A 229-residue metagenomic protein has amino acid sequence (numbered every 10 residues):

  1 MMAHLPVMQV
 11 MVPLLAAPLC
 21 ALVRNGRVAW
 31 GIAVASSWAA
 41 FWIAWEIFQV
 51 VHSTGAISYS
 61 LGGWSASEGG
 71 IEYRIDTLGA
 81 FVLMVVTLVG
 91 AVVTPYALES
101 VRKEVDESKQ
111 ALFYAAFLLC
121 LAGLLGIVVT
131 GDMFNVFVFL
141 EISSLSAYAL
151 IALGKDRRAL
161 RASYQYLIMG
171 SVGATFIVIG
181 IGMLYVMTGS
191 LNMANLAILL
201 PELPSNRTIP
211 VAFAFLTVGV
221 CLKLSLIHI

Functional and structural regions predicted by a protein language model:
M1-L5, L19-A115, A194-I198: Transmembrane helix-loop-helix hairpins at membrane boundaries of multipass inner-membrane proteins
M2-V12, T77-L88, M133-S146, I209-L222: Structural signature of hydrophobic alpha-helical transmembrane segments
M8-N25, S225: N-terminal signal-anchor/start-transfer transmembrane helix
L15, V93-S100, I142-I151, L184 (+2 more regions): Juxtamembrane interface elements at the cytosolic ends of transmembrane helices in multi-pass membrane proteins
A16, V82, V89, L119 (+6 more regions): Hydrophobic residues within membrane-embedded alpha-helical segments of Major Facilitator Superfamily
A17-R24, A44-F48, T94-A97, L124 (+3 more regions): Structural signal for membrane-spanning alpha-helices in multi-pass inner-membrane proteins, emphasizing helix cores
V51-G70, V105, F176-L226: Juxtamembrane/interfacial segments at transmembrane-helix boundaries in multi-pass membrane proteins
K109-L119, G123-I209: Alpha-helical multi-pass transmembrane bundles of energy-transducing inner-membrane proteins
